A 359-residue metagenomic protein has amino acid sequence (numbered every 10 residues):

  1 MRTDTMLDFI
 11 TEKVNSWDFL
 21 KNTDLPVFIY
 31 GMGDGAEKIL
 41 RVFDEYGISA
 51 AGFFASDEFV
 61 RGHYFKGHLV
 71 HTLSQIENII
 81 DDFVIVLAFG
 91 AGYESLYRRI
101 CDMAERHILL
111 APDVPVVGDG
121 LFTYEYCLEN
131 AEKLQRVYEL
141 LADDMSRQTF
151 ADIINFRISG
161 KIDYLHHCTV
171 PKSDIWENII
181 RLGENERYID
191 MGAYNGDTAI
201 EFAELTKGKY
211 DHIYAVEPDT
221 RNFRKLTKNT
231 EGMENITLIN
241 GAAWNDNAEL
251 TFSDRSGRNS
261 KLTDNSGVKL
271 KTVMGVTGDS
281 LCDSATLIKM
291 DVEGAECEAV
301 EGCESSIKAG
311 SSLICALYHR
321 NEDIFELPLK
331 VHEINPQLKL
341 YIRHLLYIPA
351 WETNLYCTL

Functional and structural regions predicted by a protein language model:
M1-A51, S56-L359: Phosphate/nucleotide-binding beta-alpha loop and adjacent structural elements of enzyme active sites
